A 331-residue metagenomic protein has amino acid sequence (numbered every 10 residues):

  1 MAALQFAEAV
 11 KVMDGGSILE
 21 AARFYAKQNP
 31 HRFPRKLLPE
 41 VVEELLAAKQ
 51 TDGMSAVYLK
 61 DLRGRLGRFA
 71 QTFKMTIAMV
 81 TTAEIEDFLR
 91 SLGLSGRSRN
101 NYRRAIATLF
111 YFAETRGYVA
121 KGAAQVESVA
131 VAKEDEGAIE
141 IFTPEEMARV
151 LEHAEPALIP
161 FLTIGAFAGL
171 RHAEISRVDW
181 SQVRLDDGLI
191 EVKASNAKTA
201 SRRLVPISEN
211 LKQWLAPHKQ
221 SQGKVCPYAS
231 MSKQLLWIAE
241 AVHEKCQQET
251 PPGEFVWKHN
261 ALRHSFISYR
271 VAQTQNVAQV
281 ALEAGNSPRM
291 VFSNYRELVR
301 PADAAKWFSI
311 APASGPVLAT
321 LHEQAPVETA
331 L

Functional and structural regions predicted by a protein language model:
M1-K36, E40, T51, G64 (+5 more regions): Basic/aromatic DNA-contact patch characteristic of tyrosine site-specific recombinases
M13-F24, M79-E84, Y111-G137, T250 (+1 more regions): Short, charged hinge/linker segments at domain and secondary-structure junctions
K27-Y111, R116-Y118, E136, V225-S230 (+1 more regions): N-terminal core-binding DNA-recognition domain of tyrosine site-specific recombinases/integrases
Y58, S98, E174, Q279 (+1 more regions): Residues in the helix-turn-helix
G96, L151-E152, I159, A168 (+5 more regions): Short, basic (Lys/Arg/His-rich) helix/loop patches that form interaction surfaces in the mid-to-C-terminal regions
G96, N100-R104, T115-H172, S176 (+3 more regions): Basic, Lys/Arg- and aromatic-enriched nucleic-acid-binding interface segment
R103, D179, A284, Y295: DNA major-groove recognition helix of helix-turn-helix
D187, K198, E209-L211, Q220-S221 (+3 more regions): C-terminal secondary-structure termini that scaffold catalytic or DNA-interacting sites
